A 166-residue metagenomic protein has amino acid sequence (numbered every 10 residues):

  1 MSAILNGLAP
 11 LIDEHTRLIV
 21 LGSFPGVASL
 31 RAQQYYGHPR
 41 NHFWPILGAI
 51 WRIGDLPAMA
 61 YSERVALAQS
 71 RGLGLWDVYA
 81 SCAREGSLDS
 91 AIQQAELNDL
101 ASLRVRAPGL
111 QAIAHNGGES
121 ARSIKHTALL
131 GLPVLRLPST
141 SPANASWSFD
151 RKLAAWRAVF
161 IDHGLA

Functional and structural regions predicted by a protein language model:
M1-L5, L56-M59: Short gly/ser/thr-rich secondary-structure transition/capping motifs
S2-R17, H38-P39, G86-A101, K125-A166: C-terminal capping/extension of enzyme domains
R17-L18, A112: Structural motif
P25-A28, A80-A83, E119-R122, T140-A143: Short, solvent-exposed loop/turn segments at secondary-structure junctions
A28-A91: Short, surface-exposed acidic-centric catalytic microdomains
L47, S123-I124: Hydrophobic packing residues within well-ordered alpha-helices of enzyme cores
S70-E119: Internal catalytic-core helix/loop-beta-alpha segment that presents or stabilizes conserved functional determinants
